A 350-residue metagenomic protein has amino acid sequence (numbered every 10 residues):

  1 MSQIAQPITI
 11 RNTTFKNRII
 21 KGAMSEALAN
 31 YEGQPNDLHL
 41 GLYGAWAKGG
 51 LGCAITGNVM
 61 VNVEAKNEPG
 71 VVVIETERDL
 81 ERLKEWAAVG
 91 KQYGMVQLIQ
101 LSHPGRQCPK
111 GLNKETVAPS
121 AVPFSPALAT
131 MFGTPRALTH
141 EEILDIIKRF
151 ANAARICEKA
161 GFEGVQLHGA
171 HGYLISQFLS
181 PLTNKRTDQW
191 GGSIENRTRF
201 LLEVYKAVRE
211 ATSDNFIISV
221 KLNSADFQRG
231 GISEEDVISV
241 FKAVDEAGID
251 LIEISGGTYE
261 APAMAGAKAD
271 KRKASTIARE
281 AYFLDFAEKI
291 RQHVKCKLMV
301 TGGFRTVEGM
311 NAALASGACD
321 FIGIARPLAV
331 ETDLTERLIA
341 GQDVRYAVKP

Functional and structural regions predicted by a protein language model:
M1-P350: Flavin-dependent oxidoreductase catalytic cores
